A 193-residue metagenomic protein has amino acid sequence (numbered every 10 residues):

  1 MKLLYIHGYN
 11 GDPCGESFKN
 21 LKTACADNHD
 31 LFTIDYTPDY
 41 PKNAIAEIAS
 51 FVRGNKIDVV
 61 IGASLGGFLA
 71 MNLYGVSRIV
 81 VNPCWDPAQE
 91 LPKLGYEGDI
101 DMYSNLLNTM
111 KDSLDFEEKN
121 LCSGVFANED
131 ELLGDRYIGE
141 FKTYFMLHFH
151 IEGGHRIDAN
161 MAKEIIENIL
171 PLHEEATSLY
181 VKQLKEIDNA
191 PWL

Functional and structural regions predicted by a protein language model:
M1-G54: Active-site catalytic motif of lipid deacylating hydrolases and related acyltransferases
G8, I34-D39, I79-E90: Active-site nucleophile loop of the alpha/beta-hydrolase fold
C14, D130-Y137, D158: Conserved alpha/beta-hydrolase "acid-adjacent" motif
K42, G153-E164: Catalytic histidine-centered segment of alpha/beta-hydrolase-like enzymes
I61-M71: Gly/Ala-rich beta-loop-alpha elbow adjacent to hydrolase catalytic centers
E97-D115, D130: Active-site nucleophile elbow and catalytic-triad environment of alpha/beta-hydrolase enzymes
S123-F126: Short beta-strand/loop motif that positions the catalytic acidic residue of the alpha/beta-hydrolase fold
